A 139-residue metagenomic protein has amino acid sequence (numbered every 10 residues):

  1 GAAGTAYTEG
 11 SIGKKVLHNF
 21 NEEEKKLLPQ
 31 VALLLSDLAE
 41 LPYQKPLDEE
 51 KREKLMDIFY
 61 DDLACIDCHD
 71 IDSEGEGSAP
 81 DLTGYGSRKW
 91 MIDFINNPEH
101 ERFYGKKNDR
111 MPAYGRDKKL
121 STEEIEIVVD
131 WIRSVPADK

Functional and structural regions predicted by a protein language model:
G1-L28, P42-D48, E76-L82, P98-K139: Axial heme c-ligation environment in periplasmic c-type cytochrome domains
D48-D70: Sequence/structural segment immediately N-terminal to covalent heme-attachment motifs in c-type and related
L63-N96: Short glycine/threonine-rich turn/loop motifs
